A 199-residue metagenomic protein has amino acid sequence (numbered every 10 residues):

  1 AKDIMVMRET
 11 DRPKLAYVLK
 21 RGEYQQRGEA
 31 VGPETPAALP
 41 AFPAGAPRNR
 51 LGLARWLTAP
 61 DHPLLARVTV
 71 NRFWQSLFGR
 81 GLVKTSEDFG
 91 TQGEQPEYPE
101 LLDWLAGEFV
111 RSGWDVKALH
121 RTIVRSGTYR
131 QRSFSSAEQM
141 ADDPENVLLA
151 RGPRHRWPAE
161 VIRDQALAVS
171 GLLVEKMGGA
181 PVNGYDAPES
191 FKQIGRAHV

Functional and structural regions predicted by a protein language model:
A1-H198: Primarily short, surface-exposed interaction patches in extracytoplasmic proteins
